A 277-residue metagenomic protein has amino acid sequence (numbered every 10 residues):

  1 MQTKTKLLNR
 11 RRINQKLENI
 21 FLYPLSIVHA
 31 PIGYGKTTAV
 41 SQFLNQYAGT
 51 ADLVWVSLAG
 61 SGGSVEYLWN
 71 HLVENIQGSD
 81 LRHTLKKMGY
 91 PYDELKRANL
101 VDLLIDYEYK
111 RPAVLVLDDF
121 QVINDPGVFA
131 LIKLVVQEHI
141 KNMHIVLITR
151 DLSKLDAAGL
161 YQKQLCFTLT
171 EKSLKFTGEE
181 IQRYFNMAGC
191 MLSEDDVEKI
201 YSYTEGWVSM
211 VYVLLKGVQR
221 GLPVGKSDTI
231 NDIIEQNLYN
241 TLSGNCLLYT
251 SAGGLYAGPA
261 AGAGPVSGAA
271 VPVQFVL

Functional and structural regions predicted by a protein language model:
M1-I32, Q42: Walker A/P-loop-proximal flanking segment of P-loop NTPase domains
I13, T38-Q42, A130-K199, V213: Alpha-helical sensor/transducer elements of the RecA-like P-loop NTPase core
P31-W55: P-loop NTPase Walker A phosphate-binding motif
G33, Y67, F167-T168, R183-G244 (+3 more regions): Amphipathic alpha-helical "lid/sensor" segments that cap RecA-like P-loop NTPase cores
V54-G63, Y90: A short hydrophobic beta-strand->loop->alpha-helix junction that borders the nucleotide-binding pocket of P-loop NTPases
V65-K86: Conserved NTP-binding/hydrolysis module of P-loop NTPases
L81-D102: Short glycine-rich substrate-engagement loop in P-loop NTPases that contacts/grips substrate
L104-G127: Conserved P-loop NTPase "ATPase switch" module shared by AAA+ and STAND
